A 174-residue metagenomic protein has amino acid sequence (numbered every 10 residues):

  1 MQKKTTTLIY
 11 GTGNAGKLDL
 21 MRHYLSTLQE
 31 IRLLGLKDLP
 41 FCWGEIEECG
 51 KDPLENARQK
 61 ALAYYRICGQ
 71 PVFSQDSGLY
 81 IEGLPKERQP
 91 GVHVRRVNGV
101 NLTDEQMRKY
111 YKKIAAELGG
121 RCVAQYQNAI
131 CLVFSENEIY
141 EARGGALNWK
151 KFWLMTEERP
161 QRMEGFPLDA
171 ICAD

Functional and structural regions predicted by a protein language model:
Q2-I9, A15-D174: Anionic-ligand binding patches
